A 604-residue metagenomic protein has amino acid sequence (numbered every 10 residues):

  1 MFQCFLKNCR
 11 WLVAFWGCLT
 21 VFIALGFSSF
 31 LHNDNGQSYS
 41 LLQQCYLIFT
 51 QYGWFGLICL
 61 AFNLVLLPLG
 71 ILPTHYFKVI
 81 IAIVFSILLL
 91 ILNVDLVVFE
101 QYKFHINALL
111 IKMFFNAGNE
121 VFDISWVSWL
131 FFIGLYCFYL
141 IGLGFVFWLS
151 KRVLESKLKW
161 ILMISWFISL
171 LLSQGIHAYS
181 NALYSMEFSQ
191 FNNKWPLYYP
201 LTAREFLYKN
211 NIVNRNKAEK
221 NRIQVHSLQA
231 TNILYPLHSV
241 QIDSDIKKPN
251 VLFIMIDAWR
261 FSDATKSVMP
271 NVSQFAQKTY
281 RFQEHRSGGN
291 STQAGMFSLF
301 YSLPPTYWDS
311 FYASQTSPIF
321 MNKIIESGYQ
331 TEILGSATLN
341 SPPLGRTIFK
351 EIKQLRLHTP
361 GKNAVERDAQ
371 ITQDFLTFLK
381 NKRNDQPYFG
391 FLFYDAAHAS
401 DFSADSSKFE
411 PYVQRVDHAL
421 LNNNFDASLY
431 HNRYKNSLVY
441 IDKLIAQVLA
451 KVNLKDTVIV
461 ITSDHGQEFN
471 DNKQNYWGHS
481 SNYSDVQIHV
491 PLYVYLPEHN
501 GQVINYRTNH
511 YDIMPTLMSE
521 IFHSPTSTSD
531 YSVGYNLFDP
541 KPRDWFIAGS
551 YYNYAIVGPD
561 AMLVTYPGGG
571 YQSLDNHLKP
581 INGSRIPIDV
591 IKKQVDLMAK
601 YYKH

Functional and structural regions predicted by a protein language model:
F2-Y198: Transmembrane and membrane-interface helices of multi-pass, inner-membrane envelope-modifying transferases
F5-A14, T74, F147-K151, K159-L162 (+4 more regions): Membrane-interface soluble catalytic domains
C18, D456-P497: Histidine-centered active-site microenvironments of extracellular/periplasmic hydrolases and transferases
W166-H418, G534: Active-site-proximal alpha/beta segments of enzymes that process anionic O-linked groups
L197, E219-N221, Q373-K380, Q414-T457: A long, amphipathic alpha-helix that forms part of the scaffold/cap immediately adjacent to metal-dependent active
S239-Q241, Y476-Y483, P542-R543: Short, P/G- and charge-enriched loop/turn segments at secondary-structure junctions
F275, L299, I324, L392 (+5 more regions): Structural scaffold positions in well-ordered secondary structure
F311-T316, S428-Y440, S480-I488, H499-P515 (+1 more regions): A short beta-strand-to-alpha-helix junction
